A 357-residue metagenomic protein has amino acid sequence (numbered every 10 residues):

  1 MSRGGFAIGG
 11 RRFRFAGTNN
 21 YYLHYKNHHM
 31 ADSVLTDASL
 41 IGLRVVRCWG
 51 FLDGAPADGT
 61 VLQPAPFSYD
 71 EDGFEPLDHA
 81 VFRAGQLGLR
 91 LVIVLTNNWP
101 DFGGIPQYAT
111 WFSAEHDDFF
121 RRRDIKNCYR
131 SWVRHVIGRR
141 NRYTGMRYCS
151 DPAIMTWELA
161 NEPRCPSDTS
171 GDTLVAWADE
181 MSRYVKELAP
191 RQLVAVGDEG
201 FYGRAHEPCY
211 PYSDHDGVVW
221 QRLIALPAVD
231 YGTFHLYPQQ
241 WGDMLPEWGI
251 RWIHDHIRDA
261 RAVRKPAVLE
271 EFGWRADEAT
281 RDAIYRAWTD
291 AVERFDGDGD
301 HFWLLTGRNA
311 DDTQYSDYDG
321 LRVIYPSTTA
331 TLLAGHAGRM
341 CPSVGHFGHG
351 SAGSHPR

Functional and structural regions predicted by a protein language model:
M1-R258, A262-P266, A276-T329, G335-H336 (+1 more regions): Active-site mouth of glycoside hydrolases
L269-E271: Glycine-rich anion-binding loop/nest that anchors nucleotide
T331-R357: Terminal, non-catalytic domain-edge segments
